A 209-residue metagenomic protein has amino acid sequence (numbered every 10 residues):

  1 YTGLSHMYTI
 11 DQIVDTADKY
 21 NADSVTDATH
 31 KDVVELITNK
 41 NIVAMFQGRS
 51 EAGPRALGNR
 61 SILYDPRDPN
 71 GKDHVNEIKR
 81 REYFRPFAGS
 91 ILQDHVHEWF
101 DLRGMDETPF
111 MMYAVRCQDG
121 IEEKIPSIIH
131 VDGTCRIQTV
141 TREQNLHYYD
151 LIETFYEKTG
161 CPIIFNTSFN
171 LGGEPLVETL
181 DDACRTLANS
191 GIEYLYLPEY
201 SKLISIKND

Functional and structural regions predicted by a protein language model:
Y1-D209: Flexible beta->alpha loop and helix N-cap segments adjacent to enzyme active/binding sites
